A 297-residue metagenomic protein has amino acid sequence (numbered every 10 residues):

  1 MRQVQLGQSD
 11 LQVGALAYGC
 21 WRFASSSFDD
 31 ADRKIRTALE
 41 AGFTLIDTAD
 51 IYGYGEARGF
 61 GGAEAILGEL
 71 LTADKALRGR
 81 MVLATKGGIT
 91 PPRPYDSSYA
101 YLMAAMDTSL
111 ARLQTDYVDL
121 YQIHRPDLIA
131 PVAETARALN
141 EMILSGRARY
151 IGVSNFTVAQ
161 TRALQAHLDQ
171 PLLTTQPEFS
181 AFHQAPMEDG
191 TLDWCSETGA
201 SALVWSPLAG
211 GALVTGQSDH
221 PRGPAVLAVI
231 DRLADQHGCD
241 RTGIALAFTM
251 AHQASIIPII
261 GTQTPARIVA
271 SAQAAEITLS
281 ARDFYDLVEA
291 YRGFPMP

Functional and structural regions predicted by a protein language model:
M1-G79: N-terminal binding-site loop/beta-alpha segment at the start of enzyme catalytic domains that lines or forms
G7-D10, E40, G68-V82, L110-Q114 (+3 more regions): Acidic (Asp/Glu)-rich catalytic clusters
L11-L16, G42-T44, L77-M81, T115-D119 (+4 more regions): Short, well-ordered coil/turn segments that N-cap beta-strands
Y18, T48, T85, L120-I123 (+3 more regions): Conserved beta-strand positions
G19-D29, G87-A100: Active-site mouth loops of central-metabolism enzymes
S27-A38, S97-L113, A159-R162: Short, acidic/polar
L102-Q122, E141-S145, H167: CE4/NodB-like, metal-dependent polysaccharide N-deacetylase domain that modifies extracellular/periplasmic N-acetylated
P126, A130-P297: Beta/alpha (TIM)-barrel catalytic core signal, keyed to glycine-rich beta->alpha loops juxtaposed to Asp/Glu that bind
